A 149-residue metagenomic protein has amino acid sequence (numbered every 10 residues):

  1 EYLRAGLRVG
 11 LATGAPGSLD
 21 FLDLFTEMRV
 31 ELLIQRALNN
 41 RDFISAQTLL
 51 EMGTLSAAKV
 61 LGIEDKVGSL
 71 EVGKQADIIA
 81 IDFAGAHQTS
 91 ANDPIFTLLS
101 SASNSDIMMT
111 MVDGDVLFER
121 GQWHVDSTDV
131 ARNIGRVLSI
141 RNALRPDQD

Functional and structural regions predicted by a protein language model:
Y2-G85, S101-A102: His/Asp/Glu-enriched, well-ordered alpha-helical/loop segment that forms or immediately abuts the divalent-metal
E51-D149: Active-site microenvironment of metallo-dependent hydrolases
